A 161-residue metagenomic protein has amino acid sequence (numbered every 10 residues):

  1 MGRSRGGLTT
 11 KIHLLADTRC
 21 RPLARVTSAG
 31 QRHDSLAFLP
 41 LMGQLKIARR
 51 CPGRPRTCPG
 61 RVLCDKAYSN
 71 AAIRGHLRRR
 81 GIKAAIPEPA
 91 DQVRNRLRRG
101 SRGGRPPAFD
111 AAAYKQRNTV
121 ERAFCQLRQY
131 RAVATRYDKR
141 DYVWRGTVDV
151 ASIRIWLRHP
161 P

Functional and structural regions predicted by a protein language model:
M1-A16, A24: Active-site-proximal, Lys/Arg-enriched surface segment that forms a nucleic-acid-binding/basic interface patch
G2, R136-W144: Structural motif
T10-I12, V120, V148: Change "...and in nucleic-acid phosphodiester-cleaving endonucleases..." to "...and in nucleic-acid processing enzymes
V26-P52: Active-site beta-loop-alpha junctions of metal-dependent nucleic acid enzymes, especially the RNase H-like/DDE
F38, D65, V150: Residue-level signal for inorganic ion chemistry
R49-Y137: Helix-centered, glycine/charged polyanion-binding patches within enzymatic domains that contact phosphate-containing
T147-P161: Charged phosphate-binding loop/patch that engages nucleotide di/tri-phosphates or the phosphate backbone of nucleic
